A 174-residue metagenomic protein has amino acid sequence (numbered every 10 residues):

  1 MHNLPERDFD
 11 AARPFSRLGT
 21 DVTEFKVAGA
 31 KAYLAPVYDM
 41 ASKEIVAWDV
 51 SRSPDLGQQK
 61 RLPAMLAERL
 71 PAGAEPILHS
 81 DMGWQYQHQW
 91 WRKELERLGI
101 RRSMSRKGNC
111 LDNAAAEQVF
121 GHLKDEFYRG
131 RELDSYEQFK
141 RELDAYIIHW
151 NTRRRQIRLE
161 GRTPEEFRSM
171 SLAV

Functional and structural regions predicted by a protein language model:
M1-V174: Charged DNA-binding/catalytic regions of mobile-element recombinases
